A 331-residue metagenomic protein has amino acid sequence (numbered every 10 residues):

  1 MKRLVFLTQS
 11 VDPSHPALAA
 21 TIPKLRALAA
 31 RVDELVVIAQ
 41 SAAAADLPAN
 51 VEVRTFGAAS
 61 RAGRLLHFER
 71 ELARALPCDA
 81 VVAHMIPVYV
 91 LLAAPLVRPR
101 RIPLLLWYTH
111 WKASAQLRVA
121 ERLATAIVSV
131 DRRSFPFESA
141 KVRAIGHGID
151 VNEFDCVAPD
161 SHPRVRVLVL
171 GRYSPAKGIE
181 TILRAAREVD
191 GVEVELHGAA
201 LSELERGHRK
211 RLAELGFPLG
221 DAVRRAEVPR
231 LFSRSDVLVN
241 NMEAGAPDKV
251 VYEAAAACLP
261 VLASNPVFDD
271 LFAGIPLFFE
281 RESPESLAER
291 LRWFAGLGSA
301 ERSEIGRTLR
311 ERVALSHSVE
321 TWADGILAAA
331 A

Functional and structural regions predicted by a protein language model:
A19-R26, S174-E188: A conserved mid-protein helix/loop that constitutes part of the nucleotide-sugar donor-binding site
Q40-A42, L170, V192-R209, D221: Glycosyltransferase donor-sugar binding loop
P136-S139, I149-R164, P175: Acidic anion/phosphate-binding donor-loop and adjacent secondary structure in glycosyltransferase catalytic cores
A222-V223, R230-S235: Short alpha-helical donor nucleotide-sugar binding micro-motif in glycosyltransferases
M242-E243: Aromatic "clamp/platform" in nucleotide-sugar-dependent glycosyltransferases that forms part of the donor/acceptor
P260-A263: Short hydrophobic beta-strand element within catalytic cores of glycosyltransferases and related nucleotide-activated
P276-E285, W293-S299: Conserved acidic donor-binding segment of nucleotide-sugar-dependent glycosyltransferases
G296-A330: A charged, aromatic-enriched C-terminal amphipathic alpha-helix characteristic of glycosyltransferases across folds
